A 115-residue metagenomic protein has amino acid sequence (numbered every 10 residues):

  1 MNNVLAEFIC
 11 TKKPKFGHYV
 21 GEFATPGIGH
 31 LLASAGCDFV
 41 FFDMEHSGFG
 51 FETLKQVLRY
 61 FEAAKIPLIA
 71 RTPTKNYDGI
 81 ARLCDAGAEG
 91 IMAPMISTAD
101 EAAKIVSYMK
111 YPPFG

Functional and structural regions predicted by a protein language model:
M1-Y19: N-terminal amphipathic alpha-helix/helix-capping segment at the start of soluble metabolic enzymes
K15-V20, V40-F42, L68-T72, I91-A93: Hydrophobic faces of well-ordered beta-strands that scaffold small-molecule active sites in alpha/beta enzyme cores
G21-A35, T74-R82: Short, acidic/polar
G27-G29, S34-Q56: Glycine-rich, proline-tolerant flexible connector loops at the mouths of alpha/beta enzymes
A35-F39, D85-G90, K110-Y111: Glycine-enriched alpha-helix->loop->beta-strand junction motifs that scaffold or abut catalytic
M44-H46, P73-T74, I96-S97: Short, ordered loop/turn segments at secondary-structure junctions
F51-D85, S107-F114: Alpha-helix-loop-beta-strand connector modules within alpha/beta enzyme cores
D78, G90-G115: Conserved anion-binding
